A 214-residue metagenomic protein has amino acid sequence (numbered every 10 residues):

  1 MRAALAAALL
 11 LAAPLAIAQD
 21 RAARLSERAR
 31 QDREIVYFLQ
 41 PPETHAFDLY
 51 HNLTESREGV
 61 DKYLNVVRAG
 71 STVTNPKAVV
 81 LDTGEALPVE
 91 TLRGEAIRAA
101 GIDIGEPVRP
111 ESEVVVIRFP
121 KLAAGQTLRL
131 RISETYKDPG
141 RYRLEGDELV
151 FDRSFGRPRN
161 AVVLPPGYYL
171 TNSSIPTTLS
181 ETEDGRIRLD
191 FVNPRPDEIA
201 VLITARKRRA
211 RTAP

Functional and structural regions predicted by a protein language model:
M1-A4: Positively charged n-region of N-terminal signal peptides that target proteins for export
Q19-V67, V114: Early extracytoplasmic/domain-onset interaction patches
E34, A46-Y50, G59-Y63, V114 (+4 more regions): Intrinsic-disorder/low-complexity, polar/charged segments enriched in Ser/Thr/Lys/Arg/Asp/Glu/Gln
P41-H45, H51-G59, R68-G70, K121 (+3 more regions): Beta-strand elements of well-folded, non-transmembrane domains
D61-G101, D152-P176: Solvent-exposed beta-hairpin/edge-strand motifs
N75-A78, D82-V150, T182-P214: A surface-exposed beta-strand-loop module
